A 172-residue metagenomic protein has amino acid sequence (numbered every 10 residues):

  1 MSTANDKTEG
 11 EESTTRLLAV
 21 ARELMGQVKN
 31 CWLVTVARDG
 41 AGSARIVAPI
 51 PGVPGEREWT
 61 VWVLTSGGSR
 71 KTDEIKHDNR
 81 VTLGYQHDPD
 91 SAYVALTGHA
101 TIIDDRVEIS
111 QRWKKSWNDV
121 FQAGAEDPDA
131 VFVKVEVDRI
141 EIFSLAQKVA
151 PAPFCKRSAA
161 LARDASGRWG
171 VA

Functional and structural regions predicted by a protein language model:
S2-S13, A95-A172: Charged, gly/pro-rich active-site loop segments
N5-N30: Short, basic/aromatic recognition patches
E23-G40, V81-Y85: A short, Trp-centered hydrophobic/proline-enriched beta-strand micro-motif
R38-A41, G52-P54: Feature captures eukaryotic membrane-trafficking machinery centered on endolysosomal pathways and lysosome-related
G40-S43, D90-A92, D127-D129: Short acidic/glycine-enriched loop/turn segments that link adjacent beta-strands
R45-P49: Conserved beta-strand in the GNAT
I50-D90: A short mixed-secondary-structure module that forms the rim of ligand-binding clefts
